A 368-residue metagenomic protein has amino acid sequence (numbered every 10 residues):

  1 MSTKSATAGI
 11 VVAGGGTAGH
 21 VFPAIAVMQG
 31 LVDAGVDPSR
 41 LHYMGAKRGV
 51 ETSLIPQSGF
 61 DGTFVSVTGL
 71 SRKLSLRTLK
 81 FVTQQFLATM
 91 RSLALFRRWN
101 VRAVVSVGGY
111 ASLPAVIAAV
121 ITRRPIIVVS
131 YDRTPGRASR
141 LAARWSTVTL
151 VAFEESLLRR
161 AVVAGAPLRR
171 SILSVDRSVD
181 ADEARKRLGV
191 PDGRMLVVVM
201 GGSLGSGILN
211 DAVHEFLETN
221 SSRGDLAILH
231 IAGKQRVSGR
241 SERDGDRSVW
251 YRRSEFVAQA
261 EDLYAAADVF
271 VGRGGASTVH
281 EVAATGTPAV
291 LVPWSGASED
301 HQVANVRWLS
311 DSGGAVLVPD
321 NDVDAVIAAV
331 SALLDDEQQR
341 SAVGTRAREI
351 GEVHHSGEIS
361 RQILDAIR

Functional and structural regions predicted by a protein language model:
T7-G15, P38-L87, A164, P319: Conserved nucleotide-sugar phosphate-binding/catalytic loop shared by glycosyltransferases and other
R40-H42, D61, V120-D182, R187: Active-site-proximal region of nucleotide-activated glycan assembly enzymes, centered on histidine/acidic-rich loops
G49, L54, S58, D180-F270 (+2 more regions): Donor-nucleotide binding loops and adjacent catalytic segments primarily of GT-B fold Leloir glycosyltransferases
N100-A103, A265-V279, T287-P288: Acidic donor-binding loop of glycosyltransferase active sites
G272, P288-E299: Short hydrophobic beta-strand element within catalytic cores of glycosyltransferases and related nucleotide-activated
G296-S331, Q338-Q339: Change "using UDP/GDP/dTDP sugars" to "using nucleotide sugars
Q339-V353: A short, well-ordered alpha-helix in the C-terminal region of glycosyltransferases
E352-R368: C-terminal alpha-helical cap of glycosyltransferases
